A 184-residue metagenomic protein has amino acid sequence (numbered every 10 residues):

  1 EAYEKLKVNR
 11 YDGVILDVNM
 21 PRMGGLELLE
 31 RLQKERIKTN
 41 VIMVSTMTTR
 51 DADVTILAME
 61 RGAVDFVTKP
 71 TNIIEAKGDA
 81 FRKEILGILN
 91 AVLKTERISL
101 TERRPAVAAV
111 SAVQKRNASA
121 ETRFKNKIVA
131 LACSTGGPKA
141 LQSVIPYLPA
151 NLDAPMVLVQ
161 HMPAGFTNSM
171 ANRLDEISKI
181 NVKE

Functional and structural regions predicted by a protein language model:
E1-E184: Strand-loop microenvironment adjacent to phosphate/nucleotide-handling motifs in alpha/beta enzyme folds
